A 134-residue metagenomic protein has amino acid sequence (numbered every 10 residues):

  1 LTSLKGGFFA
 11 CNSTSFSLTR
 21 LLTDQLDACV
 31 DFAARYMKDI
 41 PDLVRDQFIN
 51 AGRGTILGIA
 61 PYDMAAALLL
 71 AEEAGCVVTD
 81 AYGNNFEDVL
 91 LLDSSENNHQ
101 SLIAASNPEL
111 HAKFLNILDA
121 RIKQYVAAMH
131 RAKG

Functional and structural regions predicted by a protein language model:
L1-G134: An extended, acidic
